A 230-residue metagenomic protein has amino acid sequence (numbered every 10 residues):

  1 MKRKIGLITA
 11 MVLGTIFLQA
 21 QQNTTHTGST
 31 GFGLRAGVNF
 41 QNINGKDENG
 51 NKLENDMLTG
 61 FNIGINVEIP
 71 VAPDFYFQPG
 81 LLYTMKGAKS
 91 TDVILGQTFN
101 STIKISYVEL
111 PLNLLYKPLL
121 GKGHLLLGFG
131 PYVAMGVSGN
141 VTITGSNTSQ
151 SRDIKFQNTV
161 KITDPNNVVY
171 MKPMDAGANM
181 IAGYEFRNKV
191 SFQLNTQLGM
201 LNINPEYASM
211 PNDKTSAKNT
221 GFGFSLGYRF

Functional and structural regions predicted by a protein language model:
Q21-G64, K122, G145-N147, K161 (+4 more regions): Short glycine/proline- and aromatic-enriched beta-strand/turn motifs that initiate or cap beta-hairpins
T27, A72, L119-K122, R187-K189: Outer-membrane beta-barrel channels and translocator barrels
G28-T30, M57-F61, K104-L110, M174-A178 (+1 more regions): Residues that define the transmembrane beta-barrel architecture of outer-membrane proteins
V38-N42, Y83-G87, E109, P118 (+3 more regions): Transmembrane beta-strands of outer-membrane beta-barrel pores
I43-N55, M85-I105, V137-M171, I203-A217: Flexible, solvent-exposed loop segments that connect beta-strands
K52-T98, K189: Glycine- and aromatic-enriched membrane insertion/assembly motifs of diderm outer-membrane and organelle channel
F75-F77, G123-L125, N188-L194: Repeated loop/turn-to-beta-strand initiation elements of outer-membrane beta-barrel proteins
N166-V169, D175-M180, E185-F230: Predominantly the C-terminal beta-signal and adjacent terminal strand-loop region of outer-membrane beta-barrel
